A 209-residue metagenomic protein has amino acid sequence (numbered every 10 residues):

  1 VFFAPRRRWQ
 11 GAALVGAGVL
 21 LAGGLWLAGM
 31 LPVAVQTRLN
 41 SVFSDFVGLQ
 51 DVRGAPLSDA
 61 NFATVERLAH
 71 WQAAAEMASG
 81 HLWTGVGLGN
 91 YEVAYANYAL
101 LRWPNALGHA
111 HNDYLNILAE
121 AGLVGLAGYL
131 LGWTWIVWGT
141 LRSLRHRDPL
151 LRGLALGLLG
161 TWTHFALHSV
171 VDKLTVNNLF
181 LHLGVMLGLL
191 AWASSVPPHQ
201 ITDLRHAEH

Functional and structural regions predicted by a protein language model:
V1, L150, L156-H209: Transmembrane alpha-helices of multi-pass inner-membrane enzymes
V1-R8, A28, V137-R145, G188-P197: Structural signal for the C-terminal ends of transmembrane alpha-helices and the immediately following loop
F2-S58, F62, H70-G80, L88: A membrane-periplasm/extracellular boundary helix in multi-pass inner-membrane enzymes that assemble envelope glycans
A4-P5, L118-A121, V170-V171: Transmembrane helix irregularities
R8, V35, T140-D148, L174-T175 (+2 more regions): Membrane-interfacial segments
L57-A121: Long extracytoplasmic/lumenal interhelical loops at the membrane interface of multi-pass membrane proteins
A110, L118-G122, T175-L183: Membrane-interface micro-motifs in multi-pass membrane enzymes
A121-H164: Hydrophobic transmembrane alpha-helices and their immediate junctions
